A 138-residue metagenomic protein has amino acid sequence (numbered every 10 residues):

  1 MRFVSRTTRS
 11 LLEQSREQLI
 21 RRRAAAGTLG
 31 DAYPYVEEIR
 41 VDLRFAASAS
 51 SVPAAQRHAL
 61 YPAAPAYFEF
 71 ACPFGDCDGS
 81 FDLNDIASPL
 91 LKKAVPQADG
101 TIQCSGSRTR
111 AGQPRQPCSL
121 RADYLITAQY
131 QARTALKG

Functional and structural regions predicted by a protein language model:
M1-A64, R121-G138: Short, intrinsically disordered terminal segments enriched in charged and Pro/Gly residues
V36-A59, A66-R115: Short recognition patches in nucleic-acid-associated and regulatory proteins
N84-K93, P117-R133: Short cysteine/histidine-rich zinc-coordinating motifs and their immediately flanking basic loops
